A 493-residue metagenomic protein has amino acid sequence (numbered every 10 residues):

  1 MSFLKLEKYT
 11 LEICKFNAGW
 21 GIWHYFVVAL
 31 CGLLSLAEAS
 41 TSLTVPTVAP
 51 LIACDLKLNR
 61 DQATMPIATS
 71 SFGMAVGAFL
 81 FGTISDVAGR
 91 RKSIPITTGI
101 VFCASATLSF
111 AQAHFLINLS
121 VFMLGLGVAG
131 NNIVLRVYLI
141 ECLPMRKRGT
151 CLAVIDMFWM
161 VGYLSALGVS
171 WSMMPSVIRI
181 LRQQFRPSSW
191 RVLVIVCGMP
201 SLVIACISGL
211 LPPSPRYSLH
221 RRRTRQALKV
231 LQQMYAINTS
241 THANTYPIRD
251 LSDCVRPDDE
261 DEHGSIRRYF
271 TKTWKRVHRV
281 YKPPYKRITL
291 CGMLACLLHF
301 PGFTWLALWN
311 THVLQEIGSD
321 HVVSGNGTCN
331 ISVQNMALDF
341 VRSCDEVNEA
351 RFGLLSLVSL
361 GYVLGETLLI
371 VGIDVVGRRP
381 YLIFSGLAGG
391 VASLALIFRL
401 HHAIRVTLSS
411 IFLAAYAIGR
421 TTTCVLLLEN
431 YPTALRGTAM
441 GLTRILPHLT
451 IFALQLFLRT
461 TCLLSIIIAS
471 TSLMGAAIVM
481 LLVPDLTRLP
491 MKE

Functional and structural regions predicted by a protein language model:
M1-K5, H242-R249: Intrinsically disordered, low-complexity cytosolic terminal tails
M1-R221, Q226-Q232, V255-D320, N330-E493: Transmembrane-helix signature of 12-pass secondary carriers
Q233, T239-S240, P247-E260: Alpha-helical transmembrane helix bundles of large polytopic membrane transport and channel proteins
